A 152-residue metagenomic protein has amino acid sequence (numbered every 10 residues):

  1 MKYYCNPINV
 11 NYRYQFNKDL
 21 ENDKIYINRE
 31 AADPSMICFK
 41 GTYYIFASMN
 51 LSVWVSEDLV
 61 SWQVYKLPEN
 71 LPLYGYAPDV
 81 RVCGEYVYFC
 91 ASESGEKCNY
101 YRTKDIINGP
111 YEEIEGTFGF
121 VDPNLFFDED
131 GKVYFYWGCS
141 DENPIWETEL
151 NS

Functional and structural regions predicted by a protein language model:
M1-S152: Carbohydrate-active catalytic/glycan-binding domains of CAZyme proteins, especially the secreted or lumenal ectodomains
